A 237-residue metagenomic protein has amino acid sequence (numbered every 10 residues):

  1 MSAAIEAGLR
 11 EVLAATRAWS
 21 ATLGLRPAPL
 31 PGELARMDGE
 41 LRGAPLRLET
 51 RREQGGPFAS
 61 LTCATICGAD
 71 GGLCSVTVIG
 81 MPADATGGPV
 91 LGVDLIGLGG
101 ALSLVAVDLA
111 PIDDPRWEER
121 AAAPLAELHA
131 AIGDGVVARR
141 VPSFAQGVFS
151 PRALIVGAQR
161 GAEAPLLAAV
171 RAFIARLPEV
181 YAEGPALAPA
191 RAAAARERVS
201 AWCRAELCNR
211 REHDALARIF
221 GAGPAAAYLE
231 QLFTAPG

Functional and structural regions predicted by a protein language model:
M1-A3, A193-E197, G221-G223, G237: Polar low-complexity intrinsically disordered regions
M1-V76, G80-A83: Short Lys/Arg-enriched alpha/beta "domain-start" segment
I5-E6, L30, A195, E212 (+1 more regions): Short amphipathic alpha-helical segments that mediate assembly, nucleic-acid/protein binding, or membrane association
A15, W19-T22, A131, R176 (+3 more regions): Surface-exposed polar/charged interaction patches
G24, P124-A126, G221: Glycine-centered secondary-structure boundary/capping sites
A59-L128: Extended, charge-biased low-complexity segments that typically form long amphipathic alpha-helices/coiled-coils
A101-H213: Mixed-charge (acidic/basic) macromolecular-recognition segments
E212-H213, A217-G237: A cross-kingdom marker for long, charged
